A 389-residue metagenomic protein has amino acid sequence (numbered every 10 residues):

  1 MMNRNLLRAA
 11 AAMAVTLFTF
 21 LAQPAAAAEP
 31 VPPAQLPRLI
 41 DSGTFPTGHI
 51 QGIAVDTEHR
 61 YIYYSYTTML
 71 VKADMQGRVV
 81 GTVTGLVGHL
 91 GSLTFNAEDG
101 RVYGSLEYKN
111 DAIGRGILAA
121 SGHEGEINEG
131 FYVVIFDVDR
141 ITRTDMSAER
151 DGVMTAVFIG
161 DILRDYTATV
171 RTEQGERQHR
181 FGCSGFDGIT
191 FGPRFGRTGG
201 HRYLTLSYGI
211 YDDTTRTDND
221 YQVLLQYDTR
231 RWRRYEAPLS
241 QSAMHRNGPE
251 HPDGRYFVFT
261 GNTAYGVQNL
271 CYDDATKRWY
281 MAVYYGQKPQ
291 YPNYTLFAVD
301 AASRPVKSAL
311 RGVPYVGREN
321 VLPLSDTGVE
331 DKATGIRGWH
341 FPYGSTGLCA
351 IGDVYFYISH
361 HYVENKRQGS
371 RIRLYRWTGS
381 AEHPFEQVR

Functional and structural regions predicted by a protein language model:
P37-S42, D139-F186, T229-A264, S308-P342: Surface-exposed loop and turn segments in beta-propeller and other repeat-based domains that flank or scaffold
R38-T68, D187, P193-R194: Beta-strand-rich domains and repeat architectures in extracellular enzymes and scaffolds, especially beta-propellers
T47-A54, V87-N96, D165, G182-G192 (+2 more regions): Repeated scaffold domains used in trafficking and secretory/extracellular systems, primarily beta-propellers
V55-E58, F95-D99, P193-G200, D274-T276 (+1 more regions): Residue-level detector of Asp-centered blade-edge/turn motifs that repeat once per structural unit in beta-propeller
D56-L86, P249, R304-R311: Beta-propeller domains
T68, E107-N110, D139, A168 (+4 more regions): Residue-level signature of beta-propeller blades and closely related beta-rich strand-turn architectures in secreted
Q76-E126: Blade-loop segments of beta-propeller domains
I117-R143, T217-E236, S240, P292-P314 (+1 more regions): Beta-propeller blade signature
